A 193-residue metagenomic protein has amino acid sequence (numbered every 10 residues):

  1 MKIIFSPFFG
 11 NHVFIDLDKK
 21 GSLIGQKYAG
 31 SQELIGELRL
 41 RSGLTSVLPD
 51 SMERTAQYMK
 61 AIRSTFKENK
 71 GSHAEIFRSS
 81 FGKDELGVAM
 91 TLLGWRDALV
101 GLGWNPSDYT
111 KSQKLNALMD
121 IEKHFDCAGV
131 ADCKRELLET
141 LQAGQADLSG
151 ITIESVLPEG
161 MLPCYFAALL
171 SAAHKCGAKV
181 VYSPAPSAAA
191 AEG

Functional and structural regions predicted by a protein language model:
M1-F14, E154-V156, V181-Y182: Short, hydrophobic beta-strand segments that form beta-sheet elements in well-ordered domains
F8-S149, G160, C164, P186-S187: Basic/charged alpha-beta structural segments of nucleotide/phosphate-handling enzymes
I151-M161, A173: Histidine-centered acyl-transfer/condensation active-site motif and its immediate structural neighborhood
C164-G193: Conserved RecA-like helicase ATPase core segment that couples NTP binding/hydrolysis to strand translocation
